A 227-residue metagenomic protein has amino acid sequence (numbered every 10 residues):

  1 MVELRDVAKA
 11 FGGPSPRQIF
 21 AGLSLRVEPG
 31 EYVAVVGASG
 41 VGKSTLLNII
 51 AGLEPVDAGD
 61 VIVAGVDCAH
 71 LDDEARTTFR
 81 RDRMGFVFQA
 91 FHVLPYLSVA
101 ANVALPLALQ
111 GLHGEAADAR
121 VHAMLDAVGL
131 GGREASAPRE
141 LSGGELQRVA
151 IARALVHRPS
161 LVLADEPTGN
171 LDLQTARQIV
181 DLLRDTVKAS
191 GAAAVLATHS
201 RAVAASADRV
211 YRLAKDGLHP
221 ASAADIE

Functional and structural regions predicted by a protein language model:
M1-S206, V210-A214: ABC family nucleotide-binding domain
D216-E227: Conserved beta-strand-loop-alpha-helix hinge in the C-terminal portion of ABC ATPase nucleotide-binding domains
